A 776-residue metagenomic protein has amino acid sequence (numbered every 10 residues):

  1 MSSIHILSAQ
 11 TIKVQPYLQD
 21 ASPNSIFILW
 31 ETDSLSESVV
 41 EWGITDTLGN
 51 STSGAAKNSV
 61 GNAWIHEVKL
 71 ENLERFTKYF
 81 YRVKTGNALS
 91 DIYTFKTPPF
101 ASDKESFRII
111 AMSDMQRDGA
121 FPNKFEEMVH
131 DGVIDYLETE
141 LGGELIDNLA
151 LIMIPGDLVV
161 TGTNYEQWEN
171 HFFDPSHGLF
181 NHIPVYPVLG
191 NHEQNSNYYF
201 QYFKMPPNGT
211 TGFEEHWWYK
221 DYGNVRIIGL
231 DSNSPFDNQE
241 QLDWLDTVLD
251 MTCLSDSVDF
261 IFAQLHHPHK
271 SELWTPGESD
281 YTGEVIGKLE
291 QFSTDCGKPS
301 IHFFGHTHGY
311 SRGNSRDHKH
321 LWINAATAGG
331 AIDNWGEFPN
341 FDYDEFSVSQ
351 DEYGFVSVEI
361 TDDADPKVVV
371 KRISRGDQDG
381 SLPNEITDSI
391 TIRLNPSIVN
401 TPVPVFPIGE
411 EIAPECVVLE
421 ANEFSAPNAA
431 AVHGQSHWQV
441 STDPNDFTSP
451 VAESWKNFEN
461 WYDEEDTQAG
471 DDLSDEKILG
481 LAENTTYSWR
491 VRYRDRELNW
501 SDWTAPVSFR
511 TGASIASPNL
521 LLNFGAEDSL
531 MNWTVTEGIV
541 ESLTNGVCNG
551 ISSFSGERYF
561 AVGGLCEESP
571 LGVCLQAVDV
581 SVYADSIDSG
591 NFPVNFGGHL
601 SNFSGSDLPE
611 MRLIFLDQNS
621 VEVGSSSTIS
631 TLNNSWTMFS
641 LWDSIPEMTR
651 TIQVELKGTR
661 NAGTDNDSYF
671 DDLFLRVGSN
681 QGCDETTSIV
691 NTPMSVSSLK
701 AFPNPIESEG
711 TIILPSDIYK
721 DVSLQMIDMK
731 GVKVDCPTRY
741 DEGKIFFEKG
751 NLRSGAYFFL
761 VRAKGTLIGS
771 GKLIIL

Functional and structural regions predicted by a protein language model:
I6-S8, T692-F702, I706-L776: C-terminal outer-membrane/trafficking sorting elements
E41-F76, G86-N87, Q435-E483, R496-E497: Recognizes extended acidic, P/S/T-rich segments that occur within or adjacent to Ig-like beta-sandwich modules
K78-T94, E166-D256, P276, D280-K298 (+2 more regions): Extended active-site neighborhood of metal-dependent phosphoesterases/phosphodiesterases
A88-T97, R494-S514: Extracellular fibronectin type III
N208, D446-N457, G525-E567: Extracellular glycan-recognition surfaces and repeat-rich motifs
N400, R510-L543, E685: Extracellular carbohydrate-recognition regions
C566, N619-T651, G663: Extracellular carbohydrate recognition and processing domains and analogous Trp-centered ligand-binding platforms
T659-G682: Extracellular carbohydrate recognition
